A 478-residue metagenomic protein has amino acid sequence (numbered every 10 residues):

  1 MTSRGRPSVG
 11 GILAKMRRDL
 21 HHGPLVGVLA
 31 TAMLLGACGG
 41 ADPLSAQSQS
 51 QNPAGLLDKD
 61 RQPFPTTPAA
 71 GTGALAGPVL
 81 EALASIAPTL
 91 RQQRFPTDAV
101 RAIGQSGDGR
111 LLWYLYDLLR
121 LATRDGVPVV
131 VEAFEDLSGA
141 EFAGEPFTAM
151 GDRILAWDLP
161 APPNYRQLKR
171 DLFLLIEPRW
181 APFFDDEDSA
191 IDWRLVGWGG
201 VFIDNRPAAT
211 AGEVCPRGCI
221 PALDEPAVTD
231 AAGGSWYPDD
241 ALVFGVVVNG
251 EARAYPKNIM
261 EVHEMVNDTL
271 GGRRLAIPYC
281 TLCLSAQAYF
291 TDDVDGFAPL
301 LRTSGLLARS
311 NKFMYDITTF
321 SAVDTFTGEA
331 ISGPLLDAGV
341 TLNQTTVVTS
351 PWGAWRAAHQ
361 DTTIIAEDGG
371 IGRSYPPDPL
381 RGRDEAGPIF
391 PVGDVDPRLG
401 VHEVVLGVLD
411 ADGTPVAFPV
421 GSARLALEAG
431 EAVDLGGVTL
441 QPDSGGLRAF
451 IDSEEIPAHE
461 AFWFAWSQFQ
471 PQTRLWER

Functional and structural regions predicted by a protein language model:
R4-V26: Bacterial N-terminal signal peptides that target proteins for export
L35-A37: C-terminal motif of bacterial Sec signal peptides marking the signal peptidase cleavage site
G39-A41: Bacterial signal peptide processing site
P43-S48: Boundary at the C-terminal end of the N-terminal hydrophobic targeting segment
P53-K59, G73, G77-T89, L112-R478: Mid-to-C-terminal functional-domain signal that highlights helix-capping/loop sites within ligand-binding modules
R91-R94: HEAT-repeat alpha-solenoid elements in large eukaryotic scaffold proteins
P96-A102, V129-F134: Conserved hydrophobic register position within alpha-solenoid helical repeats
